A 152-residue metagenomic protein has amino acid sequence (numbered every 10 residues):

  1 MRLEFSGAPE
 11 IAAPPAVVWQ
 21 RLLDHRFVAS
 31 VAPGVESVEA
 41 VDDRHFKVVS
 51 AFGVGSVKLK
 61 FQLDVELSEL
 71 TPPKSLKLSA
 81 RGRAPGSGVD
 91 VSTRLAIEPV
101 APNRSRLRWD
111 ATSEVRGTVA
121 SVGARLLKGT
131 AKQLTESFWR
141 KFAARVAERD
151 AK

Functional and structural regions predicted by a protein language model:
M1, A40, G55-L59, P85-V89 (+1 more regions): A generic structural micro-feature
M1-H45, G53, K152: Hydrophobic ligand-binding cavity/cleft-lining segments
R2-A8, H45-K47, K60-Q62, S75 (+2 more regions): Intrinsic-disorder/low-complexity, polar/charged segments enriched in Ser/Thr/Lys/Arg/Asp/Glu/Gln
G7-P9, V35-E36, Q62-E69, A80 (+1 more regions): Hydrophobic/aromatic beta-strand elements that line small-molecule binding cavities or substrate pockets in beta-rich
P14, D43, P72, V100-N103: Short strand-connecting beta-turns/loops that link adjacent beta-strands
E39-R81, S137: Glycine-rich portal/gate segments that line the openings of hydrophobic small-molecule binding cavities
K77-Q133: Beta-strand/loop substructures that line and gate deep hydrophobic ligand-binding cavities in soluble
R140-K152: Short, highly charged C-terminal tails/helix-capping segments
